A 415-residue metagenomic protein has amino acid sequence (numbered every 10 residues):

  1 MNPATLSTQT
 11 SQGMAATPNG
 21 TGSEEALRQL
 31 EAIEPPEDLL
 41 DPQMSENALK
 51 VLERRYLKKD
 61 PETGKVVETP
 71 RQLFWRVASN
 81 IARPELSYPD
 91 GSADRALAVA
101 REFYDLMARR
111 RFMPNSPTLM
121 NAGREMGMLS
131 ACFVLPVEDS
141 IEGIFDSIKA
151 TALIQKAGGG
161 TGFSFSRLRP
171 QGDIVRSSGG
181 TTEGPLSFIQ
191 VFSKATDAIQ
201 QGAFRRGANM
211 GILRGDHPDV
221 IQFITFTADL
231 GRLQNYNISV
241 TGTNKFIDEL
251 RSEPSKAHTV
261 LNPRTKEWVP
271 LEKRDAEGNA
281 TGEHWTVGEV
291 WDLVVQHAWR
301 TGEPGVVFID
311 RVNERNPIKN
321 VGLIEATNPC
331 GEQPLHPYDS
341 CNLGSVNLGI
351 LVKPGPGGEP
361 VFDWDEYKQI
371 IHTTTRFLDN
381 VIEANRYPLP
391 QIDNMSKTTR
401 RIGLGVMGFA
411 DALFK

Functional and structural regions predicted by a protein language model:
M1-K415: Extended catalytic cores of very large enzyme megasubunits
